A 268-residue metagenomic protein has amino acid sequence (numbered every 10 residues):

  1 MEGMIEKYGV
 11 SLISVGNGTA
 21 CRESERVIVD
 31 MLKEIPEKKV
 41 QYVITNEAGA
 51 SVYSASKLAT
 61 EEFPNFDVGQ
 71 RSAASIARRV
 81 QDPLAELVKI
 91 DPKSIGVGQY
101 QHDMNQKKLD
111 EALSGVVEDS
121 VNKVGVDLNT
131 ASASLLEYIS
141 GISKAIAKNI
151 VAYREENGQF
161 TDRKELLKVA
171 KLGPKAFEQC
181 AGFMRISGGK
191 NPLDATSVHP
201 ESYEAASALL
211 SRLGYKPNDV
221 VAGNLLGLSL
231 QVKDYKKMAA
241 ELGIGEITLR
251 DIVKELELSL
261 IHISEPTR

Functional and structural regions predicted by a protein language model:
M1-S114: Phosphate- and other anionic-substrate recognition elements at nucleic-acid/protein interfaces
L12, A55-V68, V97-Q101, D119-V121 (+3 more regions): Short beta-alpha connecting loops at secondary-structure transitions that line or flank enzyme active sites
D82-Y153: Charge-patterned, long linear interaction tracts outside catalytic cores
K123-L260: Accessory alpha-helical DNA-binding modules that contact the DNA backbone or grooves
I261-T267: Residue-level detector of conserved catalytic or cofactor/ligand-binding positions in enzyme active sites
